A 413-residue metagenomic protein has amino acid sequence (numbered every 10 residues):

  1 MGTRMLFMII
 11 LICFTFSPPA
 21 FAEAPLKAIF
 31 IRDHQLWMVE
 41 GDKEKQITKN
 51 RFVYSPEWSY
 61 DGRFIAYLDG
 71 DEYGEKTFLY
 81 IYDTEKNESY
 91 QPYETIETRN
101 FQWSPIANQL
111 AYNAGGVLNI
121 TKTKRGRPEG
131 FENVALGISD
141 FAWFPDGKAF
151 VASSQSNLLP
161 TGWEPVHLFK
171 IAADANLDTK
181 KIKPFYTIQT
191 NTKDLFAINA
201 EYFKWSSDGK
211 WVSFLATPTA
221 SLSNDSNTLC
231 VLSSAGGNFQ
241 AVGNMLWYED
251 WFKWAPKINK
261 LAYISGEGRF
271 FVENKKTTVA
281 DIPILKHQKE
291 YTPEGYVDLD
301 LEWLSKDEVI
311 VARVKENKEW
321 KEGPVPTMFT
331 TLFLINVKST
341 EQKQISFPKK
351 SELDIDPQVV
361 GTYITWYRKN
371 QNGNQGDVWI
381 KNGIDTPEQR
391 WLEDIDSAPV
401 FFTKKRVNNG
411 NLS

Functional and structural regions predicted by a protein language model:
G2, F16-S413: Sequence signature of WD/YWTD-type beta-propeller architectures
M5-F14: Sec-dependent N-terminal signal peptides
